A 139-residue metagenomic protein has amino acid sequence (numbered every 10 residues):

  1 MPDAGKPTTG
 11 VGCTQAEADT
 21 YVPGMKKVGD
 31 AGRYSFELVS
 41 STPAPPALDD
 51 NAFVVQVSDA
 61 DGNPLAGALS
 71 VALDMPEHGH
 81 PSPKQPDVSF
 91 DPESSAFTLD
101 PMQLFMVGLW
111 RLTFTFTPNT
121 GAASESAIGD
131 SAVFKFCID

Functional and structural regions predicted by a protein language model:
P2-R111, T115-D139: Contiguous segments within soluble domain cores/interaction surfaces
